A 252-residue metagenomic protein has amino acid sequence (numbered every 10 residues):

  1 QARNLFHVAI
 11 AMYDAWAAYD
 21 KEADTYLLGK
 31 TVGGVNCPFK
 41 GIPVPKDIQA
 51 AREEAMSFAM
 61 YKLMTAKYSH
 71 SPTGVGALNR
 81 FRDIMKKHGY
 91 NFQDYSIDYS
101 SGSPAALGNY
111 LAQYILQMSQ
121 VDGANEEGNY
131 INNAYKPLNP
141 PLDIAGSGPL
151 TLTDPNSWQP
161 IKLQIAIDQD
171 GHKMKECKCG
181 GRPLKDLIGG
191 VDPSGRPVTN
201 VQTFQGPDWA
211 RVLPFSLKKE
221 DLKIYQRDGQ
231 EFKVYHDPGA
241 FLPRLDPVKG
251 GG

Functional and structural regions predicted by a protein language model:
Q1-G252: Acidic/polar surface patches and capping/hinge elements
